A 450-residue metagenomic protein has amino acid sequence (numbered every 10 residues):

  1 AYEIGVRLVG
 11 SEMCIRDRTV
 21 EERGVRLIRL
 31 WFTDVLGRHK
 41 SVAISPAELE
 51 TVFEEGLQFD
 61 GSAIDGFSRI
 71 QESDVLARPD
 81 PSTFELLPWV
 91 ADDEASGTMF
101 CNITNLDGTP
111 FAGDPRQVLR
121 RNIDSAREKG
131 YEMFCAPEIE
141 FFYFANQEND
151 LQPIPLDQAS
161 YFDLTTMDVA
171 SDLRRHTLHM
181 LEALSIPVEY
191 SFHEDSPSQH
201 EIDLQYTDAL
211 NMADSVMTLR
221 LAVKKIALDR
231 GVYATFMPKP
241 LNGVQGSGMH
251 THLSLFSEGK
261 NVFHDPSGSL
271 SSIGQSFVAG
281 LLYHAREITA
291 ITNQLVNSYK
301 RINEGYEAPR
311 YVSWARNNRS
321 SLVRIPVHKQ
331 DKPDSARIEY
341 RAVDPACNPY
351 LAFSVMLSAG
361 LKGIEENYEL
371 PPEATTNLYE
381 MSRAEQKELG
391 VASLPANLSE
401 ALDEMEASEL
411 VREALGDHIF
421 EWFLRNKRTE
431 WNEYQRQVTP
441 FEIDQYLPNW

Functional and structural regions predicted by a protein language model:
A1-G10, I15: Single conserved hydrophobic/aromatic residue that forms the stacking wall/gate of nucleotide- or nucleobase-binding
S11-E12, R16-W450: Glycine-rich, acidic/polar active-site loops that bind/position phosphate-bearing ligands
